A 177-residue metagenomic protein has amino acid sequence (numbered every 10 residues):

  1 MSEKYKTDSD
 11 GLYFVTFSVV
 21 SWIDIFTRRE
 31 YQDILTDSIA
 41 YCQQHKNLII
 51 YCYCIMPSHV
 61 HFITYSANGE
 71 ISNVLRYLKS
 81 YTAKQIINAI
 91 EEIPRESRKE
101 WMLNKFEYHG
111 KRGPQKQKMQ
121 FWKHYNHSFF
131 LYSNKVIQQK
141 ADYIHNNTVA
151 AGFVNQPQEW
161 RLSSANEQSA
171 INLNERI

Functional and structural regions predicted by a protein language model:
M1-I177: Short catalytic/metal-binding and nucleic-acid-binding patches
